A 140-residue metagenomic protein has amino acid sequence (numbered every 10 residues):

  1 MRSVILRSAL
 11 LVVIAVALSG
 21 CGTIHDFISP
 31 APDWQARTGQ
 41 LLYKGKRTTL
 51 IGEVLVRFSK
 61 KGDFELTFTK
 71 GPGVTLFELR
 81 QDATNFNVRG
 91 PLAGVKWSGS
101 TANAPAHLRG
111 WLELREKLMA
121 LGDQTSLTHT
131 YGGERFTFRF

Functional and structural regions predicted by a protein language model:
M1-C21: Sec-dependent bacterial lipoprotein signal peptides
A17-R37: Bacterial Sec signal peptide processing site at the extreme N-terminus
G22, G90, T130-G133, T137-F140: Hydrophobic/aromatic-enriched cytosolic interaction surfaces used to assemble or bind macromolecules
H25-P30, K46-I51, S100: A broad, low-specificity signal for short, low-complexity segments enriched in glycine/proline and polar/charged
S29-P32, L55-V56, T75-R80, L114-A120: Short linear motifs in intrinsically disordered
R37-L76, G122-F136: Post-signal-peptide N-terminal segment of Sec-exported extracytoplasmic proteins
D63-E116: An acidic-aromatic
N103-R135: Beta-sheet ligand-binding and adhesion/scaffold domains
